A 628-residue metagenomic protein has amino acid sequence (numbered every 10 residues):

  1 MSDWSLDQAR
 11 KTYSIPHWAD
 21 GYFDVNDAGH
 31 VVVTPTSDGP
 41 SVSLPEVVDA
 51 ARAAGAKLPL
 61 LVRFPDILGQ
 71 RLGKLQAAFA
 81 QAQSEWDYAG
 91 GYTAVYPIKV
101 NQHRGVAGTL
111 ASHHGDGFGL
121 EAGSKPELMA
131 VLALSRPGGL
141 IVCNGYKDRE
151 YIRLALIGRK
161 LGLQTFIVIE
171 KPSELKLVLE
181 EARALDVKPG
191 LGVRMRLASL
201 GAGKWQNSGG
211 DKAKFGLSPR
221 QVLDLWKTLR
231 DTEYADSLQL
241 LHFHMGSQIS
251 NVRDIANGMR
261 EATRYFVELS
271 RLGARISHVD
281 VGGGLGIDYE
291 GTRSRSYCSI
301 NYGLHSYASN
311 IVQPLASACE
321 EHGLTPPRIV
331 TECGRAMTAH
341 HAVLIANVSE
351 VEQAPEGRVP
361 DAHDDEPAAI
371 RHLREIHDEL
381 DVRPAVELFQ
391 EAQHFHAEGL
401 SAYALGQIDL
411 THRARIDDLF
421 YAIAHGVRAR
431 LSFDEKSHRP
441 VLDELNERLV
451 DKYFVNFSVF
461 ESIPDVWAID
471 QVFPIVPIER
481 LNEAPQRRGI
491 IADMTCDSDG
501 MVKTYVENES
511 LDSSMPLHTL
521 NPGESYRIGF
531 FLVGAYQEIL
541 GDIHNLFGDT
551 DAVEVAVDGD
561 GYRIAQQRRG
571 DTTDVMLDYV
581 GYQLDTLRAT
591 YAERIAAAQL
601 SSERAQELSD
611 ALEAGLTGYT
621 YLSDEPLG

Functional and structural regions predicted by a protein language model:
M1-V31: Charged, compositionally biased N-terminal leader segments and the immediate start of the first structured element
Q8, G73-Q81, R104-G108, L128 (+5 more regions): Short alpha-helical segments and helix-capping/turn motifs at coil-helix boundaries
D20, V25-Q102: Low-complexity, highly charged intrinsically disordered N-terminal segments that act as targeting/localization
H30, D38, I67, N101-H103 (+15 more regions): Short, glycine-/Ser/Thr-/acidic-enriched flexible segments
D66-K74, D224, E261, N310: A non-catalytic, amphipathic alpha-helix used as a structural packing/dimerization or gating element in enzyme scaffolds
D87-D280, L285-E290, N301-S306, P314 (+2 more regions): Active-site-proximal beta-alpha core segment in soluble small-molecule metabolic enzymes
R293-I311, V359-P360: Helical (often loop-to-helix) elements that flank the catalytic cores of nucleotide-handling enzymes
N310, A316-G628: Charged (often Lys/Glu-rich) extended helix/loop segments that serve as interaction or gating elements
